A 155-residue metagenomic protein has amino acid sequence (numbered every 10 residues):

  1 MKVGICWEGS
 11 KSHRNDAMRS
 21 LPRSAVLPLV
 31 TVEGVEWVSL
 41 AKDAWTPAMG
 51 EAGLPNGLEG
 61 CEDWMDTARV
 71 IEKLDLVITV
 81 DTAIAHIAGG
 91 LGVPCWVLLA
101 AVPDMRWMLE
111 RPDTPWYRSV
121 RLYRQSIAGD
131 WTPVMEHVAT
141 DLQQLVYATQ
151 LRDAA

Functional and structural regions predicted by a protein language model:
M1-A155: Catalytic machinery of carbohydrate-active enzymes, primarily nucleotide-sugar-dependent glycosyltransferases
